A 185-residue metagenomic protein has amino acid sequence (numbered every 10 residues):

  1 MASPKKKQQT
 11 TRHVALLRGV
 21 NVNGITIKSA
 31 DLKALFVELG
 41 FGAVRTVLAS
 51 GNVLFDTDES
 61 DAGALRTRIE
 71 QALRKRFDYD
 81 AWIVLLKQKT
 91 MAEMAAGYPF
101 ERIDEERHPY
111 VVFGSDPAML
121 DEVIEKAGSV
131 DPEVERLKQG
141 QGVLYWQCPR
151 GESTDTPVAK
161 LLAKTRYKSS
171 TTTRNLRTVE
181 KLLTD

Functional and structural regions predicted by a protein language model:
A2-S50, L54-D185: Surface-exposed, charge/polar-rich loops and edge strands
